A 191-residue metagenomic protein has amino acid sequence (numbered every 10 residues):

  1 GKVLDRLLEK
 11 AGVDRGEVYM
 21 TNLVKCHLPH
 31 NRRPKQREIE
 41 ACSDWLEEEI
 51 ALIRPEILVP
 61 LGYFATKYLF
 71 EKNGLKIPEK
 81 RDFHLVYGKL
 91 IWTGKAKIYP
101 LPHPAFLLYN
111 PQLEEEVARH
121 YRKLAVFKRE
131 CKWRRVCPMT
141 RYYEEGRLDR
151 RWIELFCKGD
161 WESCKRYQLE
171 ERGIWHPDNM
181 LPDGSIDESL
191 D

Functional and structural regions predicted by a protein language model:
G1-V126: A polyanion-binding, active-site-adjacent surface
K128-D191: Cysteine-centered metal-binding/redox modules
